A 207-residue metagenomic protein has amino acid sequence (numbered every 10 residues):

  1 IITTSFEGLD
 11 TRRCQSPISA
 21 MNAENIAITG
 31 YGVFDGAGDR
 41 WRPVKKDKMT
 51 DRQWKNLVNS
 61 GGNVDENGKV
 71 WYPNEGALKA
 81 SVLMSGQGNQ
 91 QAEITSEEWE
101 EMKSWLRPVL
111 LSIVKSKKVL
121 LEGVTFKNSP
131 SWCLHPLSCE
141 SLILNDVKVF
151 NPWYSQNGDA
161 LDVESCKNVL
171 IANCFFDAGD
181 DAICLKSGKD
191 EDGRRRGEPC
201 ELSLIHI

Functional and structural regions predicted by a protein language model:
I1-A27, D39-S60, N67, K103-K117 (+2 more regions): Extracellular beta-strand-rich solenoid/capping regions of secreted or surface-exposed proteins that bind or remodel
T3, M21, T29-Y31, D35 (+10 more regions): Feature marks extracellular polysaccharide-active and adherence modules
S5-E7, A37-W41, P130-L137, W153-A160 (+4 more regions): Short glycine/acidic-rich loop motifs that flank beta-strands on beta-rich extracellular proteins
T50-W99: Charged, glycine/proline-rich intrinsically disordered loops and linkers
S96-W99, W105, N128, S141 (+5 more regions): Asp-box/BNR beta-propeller blade signature and adjacent active/binding-site loops in extracellular glycan-interacting
R195-P199: Replace "Gram-negative outer membrane beta-barrel proteins" with "bacterial and organellar outer membrane beta-barrel
H206-I207: Conserved small/polar residues in nucleotide/adenosyl-binding loops
